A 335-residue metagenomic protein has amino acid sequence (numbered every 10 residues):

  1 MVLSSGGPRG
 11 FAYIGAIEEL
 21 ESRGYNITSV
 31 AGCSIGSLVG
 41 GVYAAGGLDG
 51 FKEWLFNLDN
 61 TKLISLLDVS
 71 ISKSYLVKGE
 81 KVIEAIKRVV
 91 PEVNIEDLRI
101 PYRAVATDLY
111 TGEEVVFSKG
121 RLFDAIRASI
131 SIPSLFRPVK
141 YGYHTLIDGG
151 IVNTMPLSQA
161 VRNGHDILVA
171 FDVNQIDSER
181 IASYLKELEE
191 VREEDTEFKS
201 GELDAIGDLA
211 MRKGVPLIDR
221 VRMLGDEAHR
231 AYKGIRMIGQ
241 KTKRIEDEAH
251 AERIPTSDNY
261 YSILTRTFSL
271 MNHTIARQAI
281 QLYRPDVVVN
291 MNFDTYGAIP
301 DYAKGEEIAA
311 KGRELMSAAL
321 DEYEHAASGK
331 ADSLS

Functional and structural regions predicted by a protein language model:
M1-C33, G41-S335: Patatin-like phospholipase
